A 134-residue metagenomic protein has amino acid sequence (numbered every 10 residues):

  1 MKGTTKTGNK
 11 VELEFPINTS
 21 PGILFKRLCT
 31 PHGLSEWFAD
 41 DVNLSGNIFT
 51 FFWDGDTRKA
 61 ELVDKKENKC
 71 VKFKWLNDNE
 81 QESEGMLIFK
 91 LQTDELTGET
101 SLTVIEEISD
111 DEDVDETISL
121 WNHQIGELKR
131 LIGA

Functional and structural regions predicted by a protein language model:
M1-N43: Hydrophobic ligand-binding cavity/cleft-lining segments
K10-V11, G22-I23, T100-I108, G133: Short, charged low-complexity linear motifs
L24-L28, L34, F49, L62 (+4 more regions): Hydrophobic pocket/interface hotspot
E36, E82-M86, D111-T117: A short, polar/proline- and glycine-enriched secondary-structure boundary/capping micro-motif
F52-T97, I105-S109: Hydrophobic-ligand binding "helix-grip"
E107-A134: A conserved amphipathic terminal alpha-helix motif
